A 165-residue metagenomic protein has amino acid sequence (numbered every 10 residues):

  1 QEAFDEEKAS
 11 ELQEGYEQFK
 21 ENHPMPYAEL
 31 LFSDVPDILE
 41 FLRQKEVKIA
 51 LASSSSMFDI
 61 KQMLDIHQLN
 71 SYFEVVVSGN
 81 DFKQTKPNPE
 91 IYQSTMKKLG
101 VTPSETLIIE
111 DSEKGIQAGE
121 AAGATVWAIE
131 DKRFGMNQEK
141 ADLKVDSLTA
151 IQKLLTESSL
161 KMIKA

Functional and structural regions predicted by a protein language model:
Q1, I49, L64-I66: N-terminal-biased segments
Q1-D37: Metal-dependent phosphoesterase signature
E11-Y16, V35-D37, A50, Q68-Y72 (+1 more regions): Short amphipathic alpha-helical segments, especially helix-boundary/capping motifs
E14-K20, K48-S54, T106-E113: Short, mixed-charge, low-aromatic patches
Y16, K20, F32, V47-I49 (+2 more regions): Broad hydrophobic/π-residue packing in well-ordered secondary structure
N22-L51, M57, K61: Short, acidic loop-to-helix structural element flanking the phosphoryl-transfer center in phosphate-processing enzymes
E40-R43, S56-A165: Asp-based, Mg2+/Mn2+-dependent phosphohydrolase catalytic module
